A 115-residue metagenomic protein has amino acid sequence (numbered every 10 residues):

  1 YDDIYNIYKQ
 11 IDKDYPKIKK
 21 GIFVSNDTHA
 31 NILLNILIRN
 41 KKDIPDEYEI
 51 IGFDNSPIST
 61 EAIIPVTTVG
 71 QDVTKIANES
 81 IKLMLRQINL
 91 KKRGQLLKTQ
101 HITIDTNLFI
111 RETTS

Functional and structural regions predicted by a protein language model:
Y1-D2: Short beta->alpha junction loops
Y8-S115: Flexible loop/turn connectors
